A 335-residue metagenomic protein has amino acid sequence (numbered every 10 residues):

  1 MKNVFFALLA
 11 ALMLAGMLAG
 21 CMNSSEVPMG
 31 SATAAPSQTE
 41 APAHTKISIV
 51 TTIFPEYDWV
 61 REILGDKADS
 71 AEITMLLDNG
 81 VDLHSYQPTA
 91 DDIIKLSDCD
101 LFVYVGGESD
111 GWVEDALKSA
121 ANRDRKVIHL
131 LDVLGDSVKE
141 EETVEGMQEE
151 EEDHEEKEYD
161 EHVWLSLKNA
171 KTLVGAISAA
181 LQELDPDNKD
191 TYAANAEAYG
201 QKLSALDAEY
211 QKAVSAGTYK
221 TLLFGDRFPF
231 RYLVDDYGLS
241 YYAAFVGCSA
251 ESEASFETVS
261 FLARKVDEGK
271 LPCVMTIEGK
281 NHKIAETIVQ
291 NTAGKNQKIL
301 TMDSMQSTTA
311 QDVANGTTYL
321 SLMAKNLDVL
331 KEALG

Functional and structural regions predicted by a protein language model:
M1-L8: Positively charged n-region of N-terminal signal peptides that target proteins for export
L14-L18: Bacterial Sec-type N-terminal signal peptides, specifically the leucine/valine-rich hydrophobic h-region
C21-G335: Extracytoplasmic metal-acquisition and chelation regions
